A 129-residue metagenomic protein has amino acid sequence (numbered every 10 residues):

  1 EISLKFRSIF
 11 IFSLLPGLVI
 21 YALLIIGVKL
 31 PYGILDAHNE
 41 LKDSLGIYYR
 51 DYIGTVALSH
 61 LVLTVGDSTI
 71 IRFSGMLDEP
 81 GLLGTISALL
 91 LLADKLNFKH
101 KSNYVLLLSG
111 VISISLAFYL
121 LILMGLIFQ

Functional and structural regions predicted by a protein language model:
E1-Q129: Hydrophobic transmembrane helix bundles of membrane-integrated enzymes that assemble and modify cell-envelope
